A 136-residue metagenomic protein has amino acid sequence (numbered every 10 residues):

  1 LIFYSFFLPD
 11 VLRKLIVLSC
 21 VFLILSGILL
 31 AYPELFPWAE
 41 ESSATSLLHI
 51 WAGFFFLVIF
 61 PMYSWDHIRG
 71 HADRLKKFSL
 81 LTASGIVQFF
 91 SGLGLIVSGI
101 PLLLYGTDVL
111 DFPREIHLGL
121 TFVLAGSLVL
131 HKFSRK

Functional and structural regions predicted by a protein language model:
L1-K136: Membrane-embedded alpha-helical bundles that constitute the cytochrome b-like, heme-associated redox core of multi-pass
